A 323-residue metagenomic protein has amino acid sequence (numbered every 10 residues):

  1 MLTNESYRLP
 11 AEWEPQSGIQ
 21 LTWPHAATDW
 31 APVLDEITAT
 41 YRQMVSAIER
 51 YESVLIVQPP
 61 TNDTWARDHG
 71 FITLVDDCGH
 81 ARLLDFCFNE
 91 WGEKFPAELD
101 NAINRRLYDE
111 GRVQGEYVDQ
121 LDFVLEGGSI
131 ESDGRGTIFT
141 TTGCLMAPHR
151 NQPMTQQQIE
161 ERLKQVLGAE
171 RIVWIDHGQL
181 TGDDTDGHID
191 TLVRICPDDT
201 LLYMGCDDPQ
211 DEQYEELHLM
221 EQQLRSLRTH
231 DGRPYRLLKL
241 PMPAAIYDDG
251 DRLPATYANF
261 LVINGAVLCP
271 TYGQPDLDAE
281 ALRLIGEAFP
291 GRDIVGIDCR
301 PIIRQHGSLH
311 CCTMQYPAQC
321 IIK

Functional and structural regions predicted by a protein language model:
M1-K323: The feature marks the mature, well-folded catalytic cores of soluble enzymes
